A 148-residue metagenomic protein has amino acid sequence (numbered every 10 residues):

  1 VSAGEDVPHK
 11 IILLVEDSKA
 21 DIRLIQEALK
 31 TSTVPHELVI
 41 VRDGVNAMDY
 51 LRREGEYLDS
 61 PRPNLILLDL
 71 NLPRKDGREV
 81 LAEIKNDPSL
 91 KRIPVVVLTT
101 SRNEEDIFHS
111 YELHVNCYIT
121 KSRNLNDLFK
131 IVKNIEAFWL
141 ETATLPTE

Functional and structural regions predicted by a protein language model:
E5, Q26, I40-L65, F129: Acidic, metal-coordinating helix/loop segments flanking the phosphotransfer/catalytic sites of two-component signaling
P8-H9, V34-P35, P61-L65, S89-P94: His-Asp phosphorelay/catalytic-motif detector in bacterial-type signaling
H9-A20, I25-K30, L38: Conserved acidic segment of CheY-like receiver
N46, R123-E136, T142-T147: C-terminal output helix
L68-D69, T99: Active-site residues of response regulator receiver
L72-K75, I84: Hydrophobic residue at a beta-alpha junction that N-caps the helix immediately following a catalytic beta-strand/loop
N116: Short, glycine/charged-rich "phosphate-handling" switch motifs in NTP-dependent and phosphotransfer domains
